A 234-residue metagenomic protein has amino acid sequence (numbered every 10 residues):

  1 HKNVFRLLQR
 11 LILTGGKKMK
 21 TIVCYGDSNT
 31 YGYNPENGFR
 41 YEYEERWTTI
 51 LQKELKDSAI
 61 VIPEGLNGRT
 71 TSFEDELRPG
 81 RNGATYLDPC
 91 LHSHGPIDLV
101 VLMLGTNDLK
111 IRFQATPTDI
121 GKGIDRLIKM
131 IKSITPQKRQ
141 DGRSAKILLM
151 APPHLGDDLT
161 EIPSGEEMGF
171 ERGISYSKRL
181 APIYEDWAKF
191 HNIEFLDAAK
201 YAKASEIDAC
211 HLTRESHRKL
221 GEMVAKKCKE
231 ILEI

Functional and structural regions predicted by a protein language model:
H1-K18: Short, Lys/Arg-enriched N-terminal segments with co-localized hydrophobic residues within the first ~10-30 amino acids
K2-N3, E76-G83: Short coil-to-helix leader/linker segments, especially the first N-terminal amphipathic alpha-helix with its helix
L13-T14, C24, E167: Intrinsically disordered, low-complexity segments enriched in small/polar residues
T14, F39, A225-K227: Hydrophobic alpha-helical membrane context
M19-L66, S72-L77, P89-P96, V100 (+1 more regions): Serine-esterase "nucleophile elbow" of acetyl-processing enzymes
T71-F73, E206-I207: Short Asp/Glu-rich motifs
R81-I234: Alpha-helical cap/lid subdomain in secreted, periplasmic, or secretory-pathway luminal O-acyl-processing enzymes
